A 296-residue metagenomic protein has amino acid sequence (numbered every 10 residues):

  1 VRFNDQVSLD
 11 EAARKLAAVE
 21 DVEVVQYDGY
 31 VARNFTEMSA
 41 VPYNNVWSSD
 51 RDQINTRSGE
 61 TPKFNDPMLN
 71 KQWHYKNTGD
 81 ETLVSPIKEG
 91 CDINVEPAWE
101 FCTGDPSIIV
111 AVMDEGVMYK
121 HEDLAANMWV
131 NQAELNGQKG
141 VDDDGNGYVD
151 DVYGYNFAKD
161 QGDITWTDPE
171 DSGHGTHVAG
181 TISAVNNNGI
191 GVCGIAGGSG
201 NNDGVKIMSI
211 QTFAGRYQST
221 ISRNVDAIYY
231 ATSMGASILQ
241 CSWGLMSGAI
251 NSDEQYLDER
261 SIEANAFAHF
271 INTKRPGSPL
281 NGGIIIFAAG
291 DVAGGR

Functional and structural regions predicted by a protein language model:
V1, V22-V25, A98, D114 (+4 more regions): Generic structural signal for small/hydrophobic residues in well-ordered secondary structure, especially within
V1-S8: Aromatic/histidine-rich interaction motifs
L9-D10, N34-T36, K120-E122, G248-S252 (+1 more regions): Extracytoplasmic/secreted cell-surface and envelope-processing proteins
A17-I109, V117-D123, N127, N156 (+1 more regions): Protease zymogen maturation seam
E100, G104-P106, E115, K159 (+3 more regions): Substrate-binding/access-modulating region of protease and related hydrolase catalytic domains
V112, Y119-K120, N127-G173: Extracellular calcium-associated, cysteine-rich motifs in secreted modular proteins
